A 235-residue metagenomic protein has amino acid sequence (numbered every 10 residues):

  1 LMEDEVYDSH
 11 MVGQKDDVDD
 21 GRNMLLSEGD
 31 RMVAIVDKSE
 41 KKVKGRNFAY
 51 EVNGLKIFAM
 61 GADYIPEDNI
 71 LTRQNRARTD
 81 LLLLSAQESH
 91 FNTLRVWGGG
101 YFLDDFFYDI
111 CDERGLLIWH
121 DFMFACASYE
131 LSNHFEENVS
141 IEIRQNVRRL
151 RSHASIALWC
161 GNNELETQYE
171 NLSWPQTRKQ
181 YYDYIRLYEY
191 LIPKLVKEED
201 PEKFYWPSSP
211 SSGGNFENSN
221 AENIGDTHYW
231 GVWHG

Functional and structural regions predicted by a protein language model:
M2-A127, E136-L158: Active-site-adjacent substrate/metal-binding segments within catalytic domains of carbohydrate-active enzymes
V96-E113, I118-G235: Substrate-binding/catalytic cleft of secreted carbohydrate-active enzymes, primarily glycoside hydrolases
